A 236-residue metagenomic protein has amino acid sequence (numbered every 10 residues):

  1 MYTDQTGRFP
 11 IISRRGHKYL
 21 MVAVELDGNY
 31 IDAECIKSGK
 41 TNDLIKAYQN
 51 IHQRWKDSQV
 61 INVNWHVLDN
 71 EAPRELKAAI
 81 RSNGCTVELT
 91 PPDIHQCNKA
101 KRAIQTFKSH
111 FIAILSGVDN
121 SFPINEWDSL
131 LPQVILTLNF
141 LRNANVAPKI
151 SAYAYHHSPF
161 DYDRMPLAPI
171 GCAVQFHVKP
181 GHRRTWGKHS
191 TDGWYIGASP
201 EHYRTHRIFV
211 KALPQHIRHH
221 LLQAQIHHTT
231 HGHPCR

Functional and structural regions predicted by a protein language model:
M1-S109, H156-R236: Retroviral integrase
K40, P123, I150-S151: Helix N-cap and loop-to-helix transition residues
P92, Q96, A100-V146: Surface-exposed, charged/polar loop-rich segments that form substrate/cofactor-binding or regulatory interfaces
L130-I170: Active-site-proximal acidic segments at structured loop/helix or strand boundaries that coordinate catalytic metals
